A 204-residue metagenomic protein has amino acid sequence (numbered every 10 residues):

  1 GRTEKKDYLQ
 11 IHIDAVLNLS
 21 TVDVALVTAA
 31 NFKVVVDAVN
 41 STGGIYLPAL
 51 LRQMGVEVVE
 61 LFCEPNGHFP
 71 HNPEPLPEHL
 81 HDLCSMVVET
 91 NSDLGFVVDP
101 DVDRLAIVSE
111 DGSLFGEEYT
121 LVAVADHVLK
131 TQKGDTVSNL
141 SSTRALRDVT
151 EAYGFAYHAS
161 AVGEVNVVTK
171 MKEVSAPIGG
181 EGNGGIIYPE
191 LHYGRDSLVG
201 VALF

Functional and structural regions predicted by a protein language model:
G1-D14, S109-G182, I187: Proline/glycine-rich low-complexity loops and linkers
G1-T90: Gly/Ser/Thr-enriched, mixed-charge loops and adjacent short helices that form phosphate/oxyanion-binding elements
V35, M86, D93-V97, P177-G179: Short glycine-aspartate micro-motif
S41-Y46, P100-L105, L146: Short glycine/serine/threonine-rich phosphate/pyrophosphate-binding segments that cradle anionic phosphate groups
V98-P100, L114-Y119, H192-D196: Short glycine/threonine-rich catalytic loop with a Thr-x-Gly-x-Asp
G194-F204: C-terminal, non-catalytic macromolecule-binding modules
